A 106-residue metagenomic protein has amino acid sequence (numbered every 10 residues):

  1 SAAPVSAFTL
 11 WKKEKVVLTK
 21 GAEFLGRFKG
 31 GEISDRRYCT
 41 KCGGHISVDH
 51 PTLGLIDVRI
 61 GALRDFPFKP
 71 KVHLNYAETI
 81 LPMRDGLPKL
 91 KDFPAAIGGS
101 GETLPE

Functional and structural regions predicted by a protein language model:
S1-E106: A short Gly-Trp-Pro
